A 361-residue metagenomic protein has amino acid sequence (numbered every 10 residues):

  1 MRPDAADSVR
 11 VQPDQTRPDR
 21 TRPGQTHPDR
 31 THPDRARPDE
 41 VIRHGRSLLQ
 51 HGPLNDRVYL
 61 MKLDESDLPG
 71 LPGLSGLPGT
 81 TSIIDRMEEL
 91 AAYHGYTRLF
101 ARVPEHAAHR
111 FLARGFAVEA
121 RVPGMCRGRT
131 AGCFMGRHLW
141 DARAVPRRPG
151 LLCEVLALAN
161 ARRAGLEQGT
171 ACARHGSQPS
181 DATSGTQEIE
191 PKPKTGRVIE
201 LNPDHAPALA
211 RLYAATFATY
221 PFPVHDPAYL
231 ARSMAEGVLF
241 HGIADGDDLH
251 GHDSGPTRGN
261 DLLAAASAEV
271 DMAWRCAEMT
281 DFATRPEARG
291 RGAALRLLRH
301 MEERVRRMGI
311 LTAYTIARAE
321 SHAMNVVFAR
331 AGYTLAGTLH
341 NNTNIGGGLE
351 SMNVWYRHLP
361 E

Functional and structural regions predicted by a protein language model:
G45-D56, A210-D248, D253-R285: A conserved beta-strand-loop-helix scaffold within acyl/acetyltransferase catalytic domains
Y59-G70, G76-T80, W140, F282-G290 (+1 more regions): A short, internal acetyl-CoA/4′-phosphopantetheine-binding micro-motif in the GNAT/acyltransferase core
G70, G76-E89, T284, G290-R307 (+1 more regions): Conserved acetyl-CoA-binding loop-helix of GNAT-fold acetyltransferases
A91-V103, V305-A317: Conserved GNAT acetyl-CoA-binding A-motif
F100-A108, T315-N325, N342-T343: Conserved beta-strand-loop-alpha-helix junction that forms the acyl-donor binding cleft
R102, A117-C133, I316, T334-L349: Conserved catalytic-core motifs of GNAT/GCN5-like acyltransferases
C126-L151, N341-E361: C-terminal "cap" of GNAT-fold acetyltransferases
K194-L209: A short beta-loop-alpha structural element at the N-terminal edge of CoA-dependent acyl/N-acetyltransferase catalytic
